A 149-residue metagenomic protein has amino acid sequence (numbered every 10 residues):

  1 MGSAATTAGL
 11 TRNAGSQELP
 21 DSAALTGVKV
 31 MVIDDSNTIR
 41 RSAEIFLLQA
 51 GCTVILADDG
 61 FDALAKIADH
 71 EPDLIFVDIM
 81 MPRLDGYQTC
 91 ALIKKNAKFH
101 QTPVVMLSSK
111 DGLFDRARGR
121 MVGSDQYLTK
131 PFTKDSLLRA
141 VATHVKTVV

Functional and structural regions predicted by a protein language model:
M1-K29, D135-V149: Non-catalytic signal-transmission and effector/linker regions of two-component phosphorelay proteins
R41-Q49: Charged docking surfaces used in two-component/phosphorelay signaling
G51-D58, K66: Short hydrophobic/Thr-rich beta-strand motif most characteristic of the beta2 strand and flanking loop of CheY-like
H70-F76: Active-site beta3 strand of CheY-like receiver
M81: Receiver (REC) domain active-site loop signature in two-component systems and cognate sites in sensor histidine kinases
